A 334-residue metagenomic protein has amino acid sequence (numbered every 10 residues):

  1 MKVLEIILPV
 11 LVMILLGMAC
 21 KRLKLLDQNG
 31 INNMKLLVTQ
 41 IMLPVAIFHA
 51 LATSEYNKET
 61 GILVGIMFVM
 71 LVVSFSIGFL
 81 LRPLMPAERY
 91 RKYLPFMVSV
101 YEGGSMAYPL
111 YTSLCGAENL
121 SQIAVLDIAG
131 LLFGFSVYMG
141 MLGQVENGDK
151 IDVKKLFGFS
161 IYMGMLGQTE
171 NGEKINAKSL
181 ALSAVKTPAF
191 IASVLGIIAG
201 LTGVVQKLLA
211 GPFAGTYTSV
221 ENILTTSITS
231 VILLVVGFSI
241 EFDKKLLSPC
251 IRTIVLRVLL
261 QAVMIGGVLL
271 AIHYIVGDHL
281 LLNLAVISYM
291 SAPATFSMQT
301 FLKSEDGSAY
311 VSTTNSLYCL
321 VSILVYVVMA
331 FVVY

Functional and structural regions predicted by a protein language model:
M1-Y334: Alpha-helical transmembrane segments of multi-pass small-molecule/ion transporters
